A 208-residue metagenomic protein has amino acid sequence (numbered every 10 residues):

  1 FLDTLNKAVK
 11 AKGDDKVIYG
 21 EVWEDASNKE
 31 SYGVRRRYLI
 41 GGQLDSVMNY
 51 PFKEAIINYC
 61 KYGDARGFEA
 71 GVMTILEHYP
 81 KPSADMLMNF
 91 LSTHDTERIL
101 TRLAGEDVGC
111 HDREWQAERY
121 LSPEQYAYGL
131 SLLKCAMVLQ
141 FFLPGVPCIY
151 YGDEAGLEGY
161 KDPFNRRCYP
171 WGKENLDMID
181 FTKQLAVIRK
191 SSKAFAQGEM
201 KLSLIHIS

Functional and structural regions predicted by a protein language model:
F1-L87, L139, G156-V187: Active-site-proximal helices and loops of the catalytic beta/alpha 8
Y19-G20, P147-Y151, S191-E199: Acidic/polar loop patches that form or flank catalytic/metal-binding clefts of enzymes that bind anionic ligands
R66-I75, G109-K134: Aromatic-anchored helix/helix-loop segment that forms the rim or "lid" of small-molecule/cofactor binding pockets
F90-R119, M137-N175: Aromatic/acidic polysaccharide-binding cleft in carbohydrate-active enzymes
I205-I207: Conserved small/polar residues in nucleotide/adenosyl-binding loops
